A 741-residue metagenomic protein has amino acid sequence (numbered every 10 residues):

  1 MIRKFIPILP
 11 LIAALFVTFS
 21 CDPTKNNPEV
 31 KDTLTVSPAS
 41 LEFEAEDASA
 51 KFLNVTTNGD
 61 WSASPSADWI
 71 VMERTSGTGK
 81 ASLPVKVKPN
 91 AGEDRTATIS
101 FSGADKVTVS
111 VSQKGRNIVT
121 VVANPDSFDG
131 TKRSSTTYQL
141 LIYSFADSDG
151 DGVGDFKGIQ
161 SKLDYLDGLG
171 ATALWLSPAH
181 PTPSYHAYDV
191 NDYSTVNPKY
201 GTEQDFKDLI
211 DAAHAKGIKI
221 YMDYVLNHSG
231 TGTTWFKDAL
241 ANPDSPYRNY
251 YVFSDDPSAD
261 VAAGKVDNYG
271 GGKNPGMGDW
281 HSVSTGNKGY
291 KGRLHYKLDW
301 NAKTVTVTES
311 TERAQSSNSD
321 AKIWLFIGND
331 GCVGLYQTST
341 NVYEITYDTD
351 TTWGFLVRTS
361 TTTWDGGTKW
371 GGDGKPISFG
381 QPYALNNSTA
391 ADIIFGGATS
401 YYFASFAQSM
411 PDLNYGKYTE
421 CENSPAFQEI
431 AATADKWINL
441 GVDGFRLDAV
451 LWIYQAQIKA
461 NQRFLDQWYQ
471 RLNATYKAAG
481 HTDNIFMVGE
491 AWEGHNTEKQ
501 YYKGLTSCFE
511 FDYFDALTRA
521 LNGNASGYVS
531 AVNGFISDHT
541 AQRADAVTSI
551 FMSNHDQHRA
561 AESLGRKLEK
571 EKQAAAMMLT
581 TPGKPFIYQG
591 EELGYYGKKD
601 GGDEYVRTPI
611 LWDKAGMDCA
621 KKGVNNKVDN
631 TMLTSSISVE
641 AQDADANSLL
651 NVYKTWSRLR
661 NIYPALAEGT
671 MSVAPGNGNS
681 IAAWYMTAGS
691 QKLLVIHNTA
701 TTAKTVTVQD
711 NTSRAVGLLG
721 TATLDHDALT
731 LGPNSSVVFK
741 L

Functional and structural regions predicted by a protein language model:
I2-F5, L9, A13-E42, T108-D126: Bacterial Sec-dependent N-terminal signal peptides
N26-N27, R116-A123, F128-T131, T136-Y138 (+2 more regions): Insoluble glucan recognition modules
T33-L34, F52-P84: Surface-exposed binding patches on compact interaction domains or structured appendages
E93-A104: A short beta-strand micro-motif common to beta-rich folds, especially ectodomain repeats
V122-R293, V357, G396-C421, N439 (+2 more regions): Acidic/aromatic-lined carbohydrate-recognition and catalytic surfaces of CAZymes acting on diverse glycans
F253-D256, Y476-M617: Conserved alpha/beta catalytic core and glycan-binding cleft of carbohydrate-active enzymes
A478-H481, F551-N554, G565-L693, T699-A703: Loop/helix patches that line or flank the sugar-binding groove of alpha-linked glycan CAZymes
H726-L741: C-terminal beta-strand-rich structural cap/linker in extracellular carbohydrate-active enzymes
